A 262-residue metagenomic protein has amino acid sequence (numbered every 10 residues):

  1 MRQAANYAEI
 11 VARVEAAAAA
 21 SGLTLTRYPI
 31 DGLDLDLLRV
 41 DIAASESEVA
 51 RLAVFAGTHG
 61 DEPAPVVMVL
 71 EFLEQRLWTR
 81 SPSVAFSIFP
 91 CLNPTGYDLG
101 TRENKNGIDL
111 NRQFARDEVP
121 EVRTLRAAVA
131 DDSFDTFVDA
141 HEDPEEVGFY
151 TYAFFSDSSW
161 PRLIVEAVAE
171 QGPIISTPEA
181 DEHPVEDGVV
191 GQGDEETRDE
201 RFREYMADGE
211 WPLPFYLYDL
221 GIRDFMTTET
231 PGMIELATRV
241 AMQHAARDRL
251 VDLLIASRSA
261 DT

Functional and structural regions predicted by a protein language model:
M1-T262: Structured catalytic-domain cores with a bias toward divalent-metal coordination
